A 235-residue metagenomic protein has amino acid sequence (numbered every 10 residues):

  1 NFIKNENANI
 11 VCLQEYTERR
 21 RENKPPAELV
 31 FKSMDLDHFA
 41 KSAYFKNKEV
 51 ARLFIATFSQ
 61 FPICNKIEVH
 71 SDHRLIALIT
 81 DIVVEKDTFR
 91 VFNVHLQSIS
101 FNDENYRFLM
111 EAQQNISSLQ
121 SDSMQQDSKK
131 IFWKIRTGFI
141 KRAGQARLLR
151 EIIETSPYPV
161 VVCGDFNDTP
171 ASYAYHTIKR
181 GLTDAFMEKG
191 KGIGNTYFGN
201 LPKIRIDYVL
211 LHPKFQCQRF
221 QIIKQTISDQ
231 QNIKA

Functional and structural regions predicted by a protein language model:
N1-E6: N-terminal signal-anchor transmembrane helix
N7-L13, S128-F132: Acidic/histidine-rich, surface-exposed loop or edge segments in extracytoplasmic proteins
I10-M110, Q216, Q221-Q225: Structured beta-strand-rich core segments of catalytic domains in phosphoester-bond hydrolases
E15-T17, F132-F139, V161-G164: Second-shell loop/turn segments in exported
E22, D72, K134-L148: Soluble or luminal CAZymes and related metallo-dependent hydrolases
E49-A51, S117-S123, R147: Short hydrophobic/aromatic-rich motifs at helix boundaries and adjacent loops
E68, D81, I140-V161, F166-A235: Metal-dependent phosphoester-hydrolase catalytic domains
N93-G138: Active-site-proximal loop/helix segment associated with metal-binding centers of metalloenzymes
